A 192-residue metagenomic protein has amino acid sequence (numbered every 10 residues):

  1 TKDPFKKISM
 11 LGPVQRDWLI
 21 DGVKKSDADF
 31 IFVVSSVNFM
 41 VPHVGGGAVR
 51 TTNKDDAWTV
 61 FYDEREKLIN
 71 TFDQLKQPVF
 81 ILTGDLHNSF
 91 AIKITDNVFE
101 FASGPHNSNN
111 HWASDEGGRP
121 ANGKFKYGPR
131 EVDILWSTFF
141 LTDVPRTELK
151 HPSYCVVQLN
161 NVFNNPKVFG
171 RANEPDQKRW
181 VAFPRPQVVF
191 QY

Functional and structural regions predicted by a protein language model:
T1-Y192: Long, structured stretches of catalytic cores involved in phosphate-ester chemistry, encompassing
